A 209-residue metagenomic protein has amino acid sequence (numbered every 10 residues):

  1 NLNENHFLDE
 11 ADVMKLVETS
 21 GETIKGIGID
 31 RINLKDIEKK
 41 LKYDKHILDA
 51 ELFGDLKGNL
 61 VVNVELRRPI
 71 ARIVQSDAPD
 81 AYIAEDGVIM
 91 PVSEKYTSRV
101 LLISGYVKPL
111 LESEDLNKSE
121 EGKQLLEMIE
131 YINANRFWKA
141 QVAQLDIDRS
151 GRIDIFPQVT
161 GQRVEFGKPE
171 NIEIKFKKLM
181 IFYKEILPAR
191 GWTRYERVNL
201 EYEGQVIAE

Functional and structural regions predicted by a protein language model:
N1, A11, V17-E209: Charged, solvent-exposed interaction patches on well-folded alpha/beta domains that mediate macromolecular contacts
F7-L8: Bilobed "Venus flytrap"/periplasmic-binding protein-like clamshell domains and structurally analogous long
